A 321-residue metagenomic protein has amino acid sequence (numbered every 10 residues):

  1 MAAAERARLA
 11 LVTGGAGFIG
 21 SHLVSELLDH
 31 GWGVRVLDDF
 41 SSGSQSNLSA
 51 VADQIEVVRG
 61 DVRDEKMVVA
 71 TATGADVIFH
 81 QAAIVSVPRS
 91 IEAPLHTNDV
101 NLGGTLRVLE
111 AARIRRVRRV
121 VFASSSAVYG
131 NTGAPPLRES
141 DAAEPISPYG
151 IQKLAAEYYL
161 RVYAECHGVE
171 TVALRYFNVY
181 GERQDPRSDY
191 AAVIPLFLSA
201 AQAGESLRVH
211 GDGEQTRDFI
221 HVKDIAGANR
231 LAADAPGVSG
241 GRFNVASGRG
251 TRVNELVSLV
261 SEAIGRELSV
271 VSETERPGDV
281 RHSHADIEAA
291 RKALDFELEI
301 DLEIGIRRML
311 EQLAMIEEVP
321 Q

Functional and structural regions predicted by a protein language model:
M1-F177, I300, Q312: N-terminal Rossmann-like NAD(P)+-binding domain of SDR-like oxidoreductases, especially those catalyzing
G43, R63, E92, V100-G103 (+8 more regions): Residue-level signal for the nucleotide or nucleotide-sugar donor/cofactor binding architecture
M67, R107-A111, F219, D224-G227 (+1 more regions): Conserved mid-core alpha-helix of short-chain dehydrogenase/reductase
A112, A164, A201, V209 (+2 more regions): Hydrophobic pocket-lining residues that define ligand/cofactor binding sites across diverse proteins
L154, V179-P195, A203-E205, H210 (+6 more regions): Glycine/proline-rich active-site loop of Rossmann-fold NAD(P)-dependent oxidoreductases
A155, Y159, Y163, V193 (+3 more regions): Hydrophobic alpha-helix immediately C-terminal to the catalytic Tyr-X-X-X-Lys motif of short-chain
V222, R242, N254-E255, E273-I304 (+1 more regions): Conserved C-terminal active-site "lid" loop/helix of NAD(P)H-dependent oxidoreductases that clamps the redox cofactor
L302-Q321: Amphipathic terminal alpha-helices
